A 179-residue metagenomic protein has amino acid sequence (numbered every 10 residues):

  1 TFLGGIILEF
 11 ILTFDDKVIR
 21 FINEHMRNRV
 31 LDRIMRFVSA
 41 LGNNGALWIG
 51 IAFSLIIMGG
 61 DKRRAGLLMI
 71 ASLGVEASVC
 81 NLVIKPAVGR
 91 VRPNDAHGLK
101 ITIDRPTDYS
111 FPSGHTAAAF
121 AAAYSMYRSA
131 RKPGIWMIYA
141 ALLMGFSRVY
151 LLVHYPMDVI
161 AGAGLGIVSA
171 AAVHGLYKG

Functional and structural regions predicted by a protein language model:
T1-A46, N81-D108: N-terminal transmembrane-helix/juxtamembrane module of multi-pass inner/ER membrane proteins
V30-L31, D61-A65, A130-W136: Membrane-helix interface segments
N43, M58-G59, V88-G89, L152-Y155 (+1 more regions): Short helix-capping/hinge motifs at transmembrane helix termini and TM-loop junctions
I51, H97-G179: Membrane-embedded catalytic cores of phosphoryl/pyrophosphoryl-handling enzymes
A52-S78: Interfacial segments of alpha-helical transmembrane regions
S54, V75, V79, V83-I84 (+1 more regions): Alpha-helical membrane-inserting segments
A71-K85, I135-R148: Small-polar-interrupted transmembrane alpha-helices in polytopic inner-membrane proteins
